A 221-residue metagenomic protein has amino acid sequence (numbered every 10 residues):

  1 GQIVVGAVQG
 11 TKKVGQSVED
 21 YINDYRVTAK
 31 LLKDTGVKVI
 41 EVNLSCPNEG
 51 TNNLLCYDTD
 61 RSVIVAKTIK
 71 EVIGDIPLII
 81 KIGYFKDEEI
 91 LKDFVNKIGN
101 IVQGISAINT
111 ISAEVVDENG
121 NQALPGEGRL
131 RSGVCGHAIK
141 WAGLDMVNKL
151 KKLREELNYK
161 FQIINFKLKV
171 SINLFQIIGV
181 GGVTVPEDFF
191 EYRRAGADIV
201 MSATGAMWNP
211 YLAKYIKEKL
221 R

Functional and structural regions predicted by a protein language model:
G1, Y57-I80, G128-N158, S171-L174 (+1 more regions): Alpha-helix-loop-beta-strand connector modules within alpha/beta enzyme cores
G1-K97, I101, A123: Active-site entrance/lid segments in N-terminal catalytic domains of soluble metabolic enzymes
V42, K81, I105, L150 (+1 more regions): Conserved, mostly hydrophobic/aromatic
C46, G104-A113, V183, F189-Y215: Glycine-rich phosphate-binding active-site loops on the catalytic face of alpha/beta enzymes
P47-Y57, V95-L157, A213: Glycine/Thr-rich beta-alpha phosphate-binding loop at enzyme active sites
I79-K81, G104-N109, I178: Short, conserved beta-strand edge motifs with alternating hydrophobic and charged residues
N158, G179-T184: Glycine-rich adenosine-cofactor-binding loop
Y159-F161, F166-L168: Intrinsic disorder
